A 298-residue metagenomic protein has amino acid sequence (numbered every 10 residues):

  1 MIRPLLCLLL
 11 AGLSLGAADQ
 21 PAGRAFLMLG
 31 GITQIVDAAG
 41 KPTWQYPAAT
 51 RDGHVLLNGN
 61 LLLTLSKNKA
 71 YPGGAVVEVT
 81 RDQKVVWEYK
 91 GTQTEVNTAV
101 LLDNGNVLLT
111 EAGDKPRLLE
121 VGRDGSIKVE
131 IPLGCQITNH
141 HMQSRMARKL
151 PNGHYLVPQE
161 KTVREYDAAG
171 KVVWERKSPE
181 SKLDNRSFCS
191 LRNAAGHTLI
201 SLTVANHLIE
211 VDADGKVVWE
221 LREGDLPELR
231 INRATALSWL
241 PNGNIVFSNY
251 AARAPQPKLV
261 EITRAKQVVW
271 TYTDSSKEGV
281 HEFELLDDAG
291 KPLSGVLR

Functional and structural regions predicted by a protein language model:
I2-L13: Sec-dependent N-terminal signal peptides
A18-R298: Histidine-/acidic-rich catalytic cores in large beta-rich domains
